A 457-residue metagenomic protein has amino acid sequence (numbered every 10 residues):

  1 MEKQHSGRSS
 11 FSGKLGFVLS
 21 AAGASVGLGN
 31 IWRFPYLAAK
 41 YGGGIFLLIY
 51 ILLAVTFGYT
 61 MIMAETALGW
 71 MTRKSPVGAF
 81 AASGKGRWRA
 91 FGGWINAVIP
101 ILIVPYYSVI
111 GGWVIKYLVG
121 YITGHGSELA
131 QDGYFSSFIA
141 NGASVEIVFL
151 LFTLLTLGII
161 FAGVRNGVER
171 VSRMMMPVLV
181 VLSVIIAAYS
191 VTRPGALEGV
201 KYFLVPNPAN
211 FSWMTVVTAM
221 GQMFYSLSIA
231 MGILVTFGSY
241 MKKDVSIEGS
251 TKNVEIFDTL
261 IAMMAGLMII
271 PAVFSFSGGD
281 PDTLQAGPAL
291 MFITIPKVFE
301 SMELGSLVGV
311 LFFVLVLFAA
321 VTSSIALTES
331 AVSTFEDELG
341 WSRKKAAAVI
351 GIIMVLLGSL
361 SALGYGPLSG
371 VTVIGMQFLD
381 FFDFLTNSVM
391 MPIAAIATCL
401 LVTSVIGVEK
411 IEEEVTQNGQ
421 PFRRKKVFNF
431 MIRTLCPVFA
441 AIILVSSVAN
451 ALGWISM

Functional and structural regions predicted by a protein language model:
M1-W32, M61-T66, W70-S83, R87-F91 (+2 more regions): Membrane-interface "cap" regions at the ends of multi-pass membrane proteins
E2-F11, E169, R173-V321, K345-A346: Membrane-embedded translocation segments of transport machinery
E2-Q4, G78, G111-A140, M241-D244 (+5 more regions): Helix-loop-helix connectors at the membrane interface of multi-pass transporters/channels
H5-R8, Y36-Y41, K74-I95, S108-R165 (+5 more regions): Inter-helical loop and helix-membrane interface segments of multi-pass membrane transporters/permeases
S10, G16-F17, A24, G142 (+6 more regions): Loop-to-transmembrane helix boundary motifs in multi-pass membrane proteins
S10-A21, I45-I49, R87-I101, I147-F152 (+6 more regions): Select transmembrane alpha-helical segments in multipass membrane proteins
G13-L53, G238, G249-K252, I256-T259 (+2 more regions): Transmembrane helix-boundary motif of multi-pass solute transporters/channels
L379-L400, R423-M457: A generic transmembrane alpha-helix motif of multi-pass inner-membrane proteins
